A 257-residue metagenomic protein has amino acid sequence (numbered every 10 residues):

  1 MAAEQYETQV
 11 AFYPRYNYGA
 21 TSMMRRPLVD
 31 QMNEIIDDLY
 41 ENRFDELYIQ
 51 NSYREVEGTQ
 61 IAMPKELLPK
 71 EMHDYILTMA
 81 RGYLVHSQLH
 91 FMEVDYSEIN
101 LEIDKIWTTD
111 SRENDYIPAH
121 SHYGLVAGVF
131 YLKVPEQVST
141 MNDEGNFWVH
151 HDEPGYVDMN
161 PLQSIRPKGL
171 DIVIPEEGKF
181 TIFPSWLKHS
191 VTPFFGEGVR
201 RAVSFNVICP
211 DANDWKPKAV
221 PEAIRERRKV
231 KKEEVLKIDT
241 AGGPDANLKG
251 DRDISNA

Functional and structural regions predicted by a protein language model:
M1-Y96, N114-I117, K231-E233: Non-heme Fe(II)/2-oxoglutarate
K65, P69, S121, I174 (+1 more regions): Aromatic-acidic/polar surface patches that form glycan- and anion
Q88-E102, T140-D143: Short acidic alpha-helical/loop segments enriched in Asp/Glu that coordinate divalent cations
E102-I182, T192, C209, N213-K216: Catalytic core of non-heme Fe(II) oxygenases with the double-stranded beta-helix
L162-G242, G250-A257: Catalytic core of Fe(II)/2-oxoglutarate
